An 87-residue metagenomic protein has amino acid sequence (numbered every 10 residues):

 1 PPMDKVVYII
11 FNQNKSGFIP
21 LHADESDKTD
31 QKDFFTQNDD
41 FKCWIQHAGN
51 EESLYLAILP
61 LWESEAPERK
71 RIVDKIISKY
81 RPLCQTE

Functional and structural regions predicted by a protein language model:
P1-F34, P60-S78: GIY-YIG nuclease catalytic motif and its immediate N-terminal context
Q31-N50, Y55: A broadly used, surface-exposed interaction patch
P82-E87: Coupling/hinge elements of helicase-like and P-loop NTPase modules
